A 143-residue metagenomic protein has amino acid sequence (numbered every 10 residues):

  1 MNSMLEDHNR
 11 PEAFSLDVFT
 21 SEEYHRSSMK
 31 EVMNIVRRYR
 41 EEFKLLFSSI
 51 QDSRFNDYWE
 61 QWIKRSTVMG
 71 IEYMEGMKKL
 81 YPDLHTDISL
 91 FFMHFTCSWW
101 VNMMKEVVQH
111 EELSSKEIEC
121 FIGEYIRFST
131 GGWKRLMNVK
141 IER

Functional and structural regions predicted by a protein language model:
M1-M4, S66, G70-Y73, M104-V107 (+1 more regions): Hydrophobic recognition helices of helix-based DNA-binding modules
M1-R38: Hydrophobic alpha-helical connector segments
E23, S27-R38, S53-K79, L90-V101: Amphipathic alpha-helical packing segments from all-alpha helical-bundle domains
K44-L46: Short, hydrophobic secondary-structure boundary micro-motifs
Y73-F128, L136-R143: Hydrophobic/aromatic-rich alpha-helical bundle segments in the mid-to-C-terminal region
